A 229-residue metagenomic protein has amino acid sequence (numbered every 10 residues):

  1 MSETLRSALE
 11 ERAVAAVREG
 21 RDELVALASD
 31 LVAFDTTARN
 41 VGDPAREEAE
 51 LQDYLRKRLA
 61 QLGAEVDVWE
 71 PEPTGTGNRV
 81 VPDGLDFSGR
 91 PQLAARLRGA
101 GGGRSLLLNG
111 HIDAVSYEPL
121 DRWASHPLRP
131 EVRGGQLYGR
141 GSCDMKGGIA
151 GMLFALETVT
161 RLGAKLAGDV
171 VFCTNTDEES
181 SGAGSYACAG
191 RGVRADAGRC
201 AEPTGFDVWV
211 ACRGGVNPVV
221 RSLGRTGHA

Functional and structural regions predicted by a protein language model:
S2-L137, R161, L166: Acidic/His- and Gly-rich active-site-bordering loop/insert found across diverse amide/peptide-bond hydrolases
G134-L137, S142-C143, G147-A229: Fold-level recognition of mixed alpha/beta catalytic cores in primary-metabolism enzymes, strongest
